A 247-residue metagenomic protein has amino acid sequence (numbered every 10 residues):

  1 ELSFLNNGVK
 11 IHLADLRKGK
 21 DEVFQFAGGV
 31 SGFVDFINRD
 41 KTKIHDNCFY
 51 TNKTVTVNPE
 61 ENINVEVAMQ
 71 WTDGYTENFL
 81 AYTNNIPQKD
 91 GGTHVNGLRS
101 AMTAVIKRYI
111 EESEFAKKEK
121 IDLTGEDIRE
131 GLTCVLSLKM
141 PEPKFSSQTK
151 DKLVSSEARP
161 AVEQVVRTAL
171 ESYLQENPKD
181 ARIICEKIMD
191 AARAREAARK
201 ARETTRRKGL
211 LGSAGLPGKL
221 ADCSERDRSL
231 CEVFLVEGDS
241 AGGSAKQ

Functional and structural regions predicted by a protein language model:
E1-Q247: GHKL-family ATPase ATP-binding module
